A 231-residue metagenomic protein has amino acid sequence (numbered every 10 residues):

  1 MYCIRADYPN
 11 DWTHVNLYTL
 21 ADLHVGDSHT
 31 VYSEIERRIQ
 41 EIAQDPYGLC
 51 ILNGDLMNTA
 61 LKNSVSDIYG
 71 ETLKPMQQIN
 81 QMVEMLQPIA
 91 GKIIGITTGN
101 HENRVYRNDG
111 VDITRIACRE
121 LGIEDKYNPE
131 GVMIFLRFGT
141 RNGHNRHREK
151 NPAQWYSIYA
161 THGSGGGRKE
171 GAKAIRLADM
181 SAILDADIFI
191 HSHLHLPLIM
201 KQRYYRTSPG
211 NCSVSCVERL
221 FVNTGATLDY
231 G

Functional and structural regions predicted by a protein language model:
Y2-C3, E36, T114-R119, I134-G139 (+1 more regions): Short, well-ordered amphipathic alpha-helices
C3-P129: Core catalytic region of metal-dependent phosphoesterases/phosphodiesterases, especially metallo-beta-lactamase-like
A6-Y18, M133-I158, C216-R219: Beta-strand-turn-beta hairpins that frame and shape the catalytic cleft of phosphate-ester-processing enzymes
A6-Y8, Q40, E84, R148-E149 (+2 more regions): Short, flexible, glycine/charge-rich loop motifs used to bind or transfer phosphoryl groups or to couple energy/partner
T19-A21, L49-D55, I93-N100, Y127-N128 (+3 more regions): Active-site neighborhood of phospho(di)ester-bond hydrolases with catalytic His/Asp-centered motifs
H24-V25, E34, N142-K150, K169: Low-complexity, intrinsically disordered short segments enriched for Gly/Pro and polybasic residues
N63, R107-N108, R146, G171 (+1 more regions): Short, well-ordered secondary-structure micro-motifs
Q154-I158, S164-G231: Conserved beta-sheet core of the metallophosphoesterase superfamily
